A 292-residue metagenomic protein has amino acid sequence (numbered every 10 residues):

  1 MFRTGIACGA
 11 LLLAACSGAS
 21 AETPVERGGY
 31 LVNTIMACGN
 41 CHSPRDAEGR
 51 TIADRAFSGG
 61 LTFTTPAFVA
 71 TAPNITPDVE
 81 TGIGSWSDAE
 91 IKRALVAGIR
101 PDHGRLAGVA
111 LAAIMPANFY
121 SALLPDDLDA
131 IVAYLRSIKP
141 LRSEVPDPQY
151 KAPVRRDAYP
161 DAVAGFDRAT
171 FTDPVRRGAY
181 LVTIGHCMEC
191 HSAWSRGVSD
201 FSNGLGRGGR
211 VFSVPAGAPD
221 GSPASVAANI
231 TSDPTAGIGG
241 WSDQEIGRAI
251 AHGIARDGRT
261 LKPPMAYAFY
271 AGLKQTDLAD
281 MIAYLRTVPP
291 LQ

Functional and structural regions predicted by a protein language model:
G5-A15: Bacterial N-terminal signal peptides
C16-N33, E48, R155-T183, R196-V198 (+1 more regions): Electrostatic cytochrome c docking/interface patches
T23, D88, D127, L135-R142 (+5 more regions): Ligand-binding pocket scaffold of soluble enzyme catalytic domains
G28, I35-R45, I91, I131 (+5 more regions): The canonical Cys-X-X-Cys-His
C41-A47, P116, R136-S137, C190-R196 (+2 more regions): Detector for the c-type heme attachment site
A56-A94, N118-L128, H186, F201 (+2 more regions): Electron-transfer interface patches adjacent to heme c in soluble/periplasmic c-type cytochromes and di-/multiheme
P101-L123, H252-G272: A cross-kingdom feature marking solvent-exposed beta-strand/loop segments within repeated, beta-rich binding/scaffold
S143-V154: Extended, well-folded interaction surfaces typified by the phenylalanyl-tRNA synthetase beta subunit core
